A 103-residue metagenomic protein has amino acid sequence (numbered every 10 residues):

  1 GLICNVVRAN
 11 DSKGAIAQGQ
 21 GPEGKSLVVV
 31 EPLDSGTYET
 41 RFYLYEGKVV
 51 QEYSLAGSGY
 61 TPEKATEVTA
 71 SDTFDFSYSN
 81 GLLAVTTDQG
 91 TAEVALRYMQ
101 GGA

Functional and structural regions predicted by a protein language model:
G1-A17: Membrane-proximal N-terminal amphipathic helix
V7, Q18, D72, T87: Functionally constrained cores in energy, signaling, and assembly domains
A15-K25: Short, charge- and proline-biased low-complexity linear segments that act as flexible interaction/docking motifs
Q18-Q20, Q51, Q89, Q100: Residue-identity detector for glutamine
E23-A84: Type IV pilin-like appendage domain
Y78-A103: Short linear sequence signals and composition-biased patches located at protein termini or domain-edge surfaces
